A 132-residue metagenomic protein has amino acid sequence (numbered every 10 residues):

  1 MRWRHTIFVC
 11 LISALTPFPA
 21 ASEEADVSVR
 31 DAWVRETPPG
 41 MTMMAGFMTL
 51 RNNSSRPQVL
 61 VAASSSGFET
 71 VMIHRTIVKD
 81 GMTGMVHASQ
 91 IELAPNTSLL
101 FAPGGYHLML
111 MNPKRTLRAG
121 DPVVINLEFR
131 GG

Functional and structural regions predicted by a protein language model:
M1-F8: Bacterial N-terminal signal peptides that target proteins for export
F8-L15: Classic N-terminal secretory signal peptides
P17-P19: N-terminal signal peptide c-region/cleavage motif recognized by signal peptidases
E23-G132: Compact, glycine-rich, soluble single-domain proteins
